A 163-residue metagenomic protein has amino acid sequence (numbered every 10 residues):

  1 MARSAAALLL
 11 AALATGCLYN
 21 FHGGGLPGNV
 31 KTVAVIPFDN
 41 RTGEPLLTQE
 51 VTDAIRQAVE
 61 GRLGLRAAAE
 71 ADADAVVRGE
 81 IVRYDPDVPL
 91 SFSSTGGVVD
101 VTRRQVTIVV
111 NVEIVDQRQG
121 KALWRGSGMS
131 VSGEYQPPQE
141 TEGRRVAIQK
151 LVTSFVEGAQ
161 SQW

Functional and structural regions predicted by a protein language model:
M1-G16: Sec-dependent bacterial lipoprotein signal peptides
A2, V35, R78-E80: Intrinsically disordered, low-complexity Ser/Thr/Pro-rich tracts
G16-E60, G64, A69-D72, P86-D87 (+3 more regions): A structural "domain/chain start" motif
F21, G61-R66, A71-L123, S132-V146 (+1 more regions): Surface-exposed short loop/turn segments
T48, T52, T107-I108, I148: A general structural signal for well-ordered alpha-helical segments in protein cores
